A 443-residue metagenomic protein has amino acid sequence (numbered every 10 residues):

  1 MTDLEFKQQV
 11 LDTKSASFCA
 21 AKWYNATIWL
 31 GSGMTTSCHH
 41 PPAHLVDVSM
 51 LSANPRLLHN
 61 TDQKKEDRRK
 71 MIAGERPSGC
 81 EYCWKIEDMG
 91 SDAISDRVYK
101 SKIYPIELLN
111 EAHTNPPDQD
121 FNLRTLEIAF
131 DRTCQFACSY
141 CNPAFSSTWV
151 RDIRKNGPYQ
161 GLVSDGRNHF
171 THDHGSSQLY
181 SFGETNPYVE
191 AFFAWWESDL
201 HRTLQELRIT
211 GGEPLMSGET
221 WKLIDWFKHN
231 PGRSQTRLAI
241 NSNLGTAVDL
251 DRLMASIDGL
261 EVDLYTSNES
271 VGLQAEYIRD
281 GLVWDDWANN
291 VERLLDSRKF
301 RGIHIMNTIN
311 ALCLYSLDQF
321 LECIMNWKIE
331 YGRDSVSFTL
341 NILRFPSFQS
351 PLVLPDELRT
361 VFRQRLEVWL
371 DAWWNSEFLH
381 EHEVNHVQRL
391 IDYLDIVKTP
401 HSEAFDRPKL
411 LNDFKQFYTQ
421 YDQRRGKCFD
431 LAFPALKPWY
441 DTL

Functional and structural regions predicted by a protein language model:
M1-S52, R56-H59, S91-S101, V150 (+2 more regions): Radical SAM enzyme [4Fe-4S]-AdoMet core and its adjacent flexible, acidic and glycine-rich loops/tails across
D3-Q8, N60-A73, N122-A129: Short, intrinsically disordered, charge-biased short linear motifs at domain edges
S15-F18, S32, G79-Y82, T133 (+1 more regions): The −1 position to Zn-ligating cysteines in a subset of zinc-ribbon hairpins
Y24-S37, N115-A144, L204-R208: N-terminal pre-triad scaffold of radical SAM enzymes
P55-L108: Cysteine/selenocysteine-centered motifs that mediate thiol-based redox chemistry or coordinate metal-sulfur cofactors
W84-D88, C141-S147: Detector for the c-type heme attachment site
G90-R124, C134-F136, G157: Recognition helices and adjacent regulatory flanks at domain boundaries
L123-T133, A144-Y188, H201-T220, N230-D249 (+3 more regions): Core AdoMet radical
